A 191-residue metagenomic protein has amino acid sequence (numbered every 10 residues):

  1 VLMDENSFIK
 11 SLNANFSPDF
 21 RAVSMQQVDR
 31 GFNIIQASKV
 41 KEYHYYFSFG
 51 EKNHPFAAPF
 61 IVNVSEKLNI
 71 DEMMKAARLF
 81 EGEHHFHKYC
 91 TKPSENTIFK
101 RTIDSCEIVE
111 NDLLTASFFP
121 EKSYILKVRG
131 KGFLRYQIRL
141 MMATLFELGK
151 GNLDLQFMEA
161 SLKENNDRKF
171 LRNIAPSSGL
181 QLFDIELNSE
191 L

Functional and structural regions predicted by a protein language model:
V1-L191: Structured-RNA-binding interfaces characteristic of tRNA pseudouridine synthases
